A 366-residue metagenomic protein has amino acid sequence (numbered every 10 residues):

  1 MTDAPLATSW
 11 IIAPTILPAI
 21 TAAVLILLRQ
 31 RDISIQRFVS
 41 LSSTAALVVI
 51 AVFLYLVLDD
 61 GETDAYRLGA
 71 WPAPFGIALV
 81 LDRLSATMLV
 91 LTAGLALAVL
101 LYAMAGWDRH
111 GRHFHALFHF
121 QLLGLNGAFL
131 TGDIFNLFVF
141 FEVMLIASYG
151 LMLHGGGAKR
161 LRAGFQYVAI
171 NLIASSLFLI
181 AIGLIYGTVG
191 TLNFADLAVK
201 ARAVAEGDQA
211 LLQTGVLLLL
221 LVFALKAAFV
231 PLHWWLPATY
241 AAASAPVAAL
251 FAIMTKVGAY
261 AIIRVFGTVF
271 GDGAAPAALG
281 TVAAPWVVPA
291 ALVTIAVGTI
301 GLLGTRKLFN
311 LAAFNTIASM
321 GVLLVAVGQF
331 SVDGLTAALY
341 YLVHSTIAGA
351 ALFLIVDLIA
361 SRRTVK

Functional and structural regions predicted by a protein language model:
M1-I12, A23-F118: Transmembrane helix-loop-helix hairpins at membrane boundaries of multipass inner-membrane proteins
T2-L6, G69-T87, K200-V216, A278-V287: Short aromatic-rich membrane-water interface segments that cap or initiate transmembrane helices in multi-pass membrane
I16, S42-A45, G94, F120 (+8 more regions): Hydrophobic residues within alpha-helical transmembrane segments of multi-pass solute transporters/permease subunits
I20-A22, A96, F120-N126, T294-G298 (+1 more regions): Hydrophobic, membrane-inserted alpha-helices
R31-I33, H113-L211, L225, L302-K366: Alpha-helical multi-pass transmembrane bundles of energy-transducing inner-membrane proteins
V49-D60, L179-G187, A259, R264: C-terminal TM-helix exit segments that contain a strictly Trp-centered aromatic cap at the helix terminus
A70, L219-W286, A313: Short helix-boundary/re-entrant hairpin motifs in multi-pass inner-membrane proteins
